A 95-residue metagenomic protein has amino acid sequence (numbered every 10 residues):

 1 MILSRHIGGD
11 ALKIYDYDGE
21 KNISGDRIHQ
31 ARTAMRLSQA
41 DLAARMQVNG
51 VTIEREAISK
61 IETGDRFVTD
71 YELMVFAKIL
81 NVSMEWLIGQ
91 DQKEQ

Functional and structural regions predicted by a protein language model:
M1-G8, K13-G19, K78, W86-Q95: Short, charged recognition helix plus adjacent turn of helix-turn-helix-like nucleic-acid-binding domains
D26-V48: Short basic helix-loop element that most often maps to the first helix and adjoining turn of HTH DNA-binding modules
I28, Q39, R55, D70-L73: Helix-turn-helix DNA-binding elements, focusing on the entry/boundary residues of the two helices that contact DNA
Q47-V68: Recognition helix of helix-turn-helix/homeodomain-like DNA-binding domains that insert into the DNA major groove
D65, T69-W86: DNA major-groove recognition helix of helix-turn-helix/homeodomain DNA-binding modules
